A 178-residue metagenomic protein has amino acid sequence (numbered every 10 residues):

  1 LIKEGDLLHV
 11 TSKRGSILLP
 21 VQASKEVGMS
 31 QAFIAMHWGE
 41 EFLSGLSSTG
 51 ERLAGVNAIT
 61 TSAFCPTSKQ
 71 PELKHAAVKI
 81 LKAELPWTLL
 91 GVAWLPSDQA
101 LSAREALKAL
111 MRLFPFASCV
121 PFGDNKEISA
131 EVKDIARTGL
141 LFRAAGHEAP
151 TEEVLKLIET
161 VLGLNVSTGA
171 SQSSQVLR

Functional and structural regions predicted by a protein language model:
I2-R178: Long, contiguous, secondary-structure-rich segments that constitute the structural scaffold of globular domains
